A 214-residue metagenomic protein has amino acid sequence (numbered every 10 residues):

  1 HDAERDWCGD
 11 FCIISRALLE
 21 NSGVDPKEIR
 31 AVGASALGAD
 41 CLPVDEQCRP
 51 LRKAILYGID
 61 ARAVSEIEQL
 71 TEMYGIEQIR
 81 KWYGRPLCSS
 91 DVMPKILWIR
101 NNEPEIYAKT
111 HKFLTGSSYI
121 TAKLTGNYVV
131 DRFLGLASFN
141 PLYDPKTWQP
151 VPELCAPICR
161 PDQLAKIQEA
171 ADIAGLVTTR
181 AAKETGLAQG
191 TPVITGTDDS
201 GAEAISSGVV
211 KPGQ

Functional and structural regions predicted by a protein language model:
H1-K53, S65, K81, K109 (+3 more regions): N-terminal glycine/serine-rich phosphate-binding loop of ATP-dependent small-molecule kinases, especially carbohydrate
A36, A202-A204: Short glycine/serine/threonine-rich phosphate/pyrophosphate-binding segments that cradle anionic phosphate groups
V44, I79-S200: Gly/Ser/Thr-rich active-site cleft segment
I55-L56, F133: Short clusters of small/polar residues that mark proteolytic maturation junctions
D60: Carbohydrate-associated surface elements
V64-G75: Hinge/lid segment of periplasmic solute-binding proteins
S206-P212: Alpha-helix C-terminal capping segments
